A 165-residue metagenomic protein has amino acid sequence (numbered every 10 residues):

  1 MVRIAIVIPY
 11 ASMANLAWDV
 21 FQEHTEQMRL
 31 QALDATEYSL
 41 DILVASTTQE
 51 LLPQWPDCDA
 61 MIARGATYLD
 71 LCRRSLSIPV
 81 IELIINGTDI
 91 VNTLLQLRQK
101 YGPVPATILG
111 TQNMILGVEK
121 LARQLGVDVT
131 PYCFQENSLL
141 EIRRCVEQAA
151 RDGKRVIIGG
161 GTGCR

Functional and structural regions predicted by a protein language model:
M1-R165: Non-catalytic structural scaffold of enzyme domains
